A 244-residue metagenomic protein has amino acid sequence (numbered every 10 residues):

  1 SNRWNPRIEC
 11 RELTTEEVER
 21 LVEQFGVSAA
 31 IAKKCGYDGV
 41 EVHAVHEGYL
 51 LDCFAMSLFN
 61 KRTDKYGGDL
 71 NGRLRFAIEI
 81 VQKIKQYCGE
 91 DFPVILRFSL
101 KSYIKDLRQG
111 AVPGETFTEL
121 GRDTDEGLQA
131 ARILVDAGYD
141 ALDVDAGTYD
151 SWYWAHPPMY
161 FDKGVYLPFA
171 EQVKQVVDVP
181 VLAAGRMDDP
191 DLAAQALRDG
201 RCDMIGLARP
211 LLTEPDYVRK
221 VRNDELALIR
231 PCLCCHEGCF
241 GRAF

Functional and structural regions predicted by a protein language model:
S1-F244: Flavin-dependent oxidoreductase catalytic cores
